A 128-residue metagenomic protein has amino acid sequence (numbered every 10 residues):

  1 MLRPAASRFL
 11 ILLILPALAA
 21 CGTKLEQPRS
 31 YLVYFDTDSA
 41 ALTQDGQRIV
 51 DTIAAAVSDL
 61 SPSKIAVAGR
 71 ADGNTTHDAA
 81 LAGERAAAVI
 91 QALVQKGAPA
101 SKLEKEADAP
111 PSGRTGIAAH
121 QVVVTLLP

Functional and structural regions predicted by a protein language model:
M1-C21: Sec-dependent bacterial lipoprotein signal peptides
L15-T37: Bacterial Sec signal peptide processing site at the extreme N-terminus
G22-T23, A100-P128: Periplasmic OmpA/Pal-like peptidoglycan-binding modules at the C-termini of bacterial envelope proteins
R29-Y31, S61-S63, V89, P99-K102 (+1 more regions): Envelope-exposed proteins and targeting segments
T37-S39, G46, G69-A71, R85 (+2 more regions): A mature extracytoplasmic/lumenal domain signature
D38-A68: Periplasmic peptidoglycan-binding/anchoring modules of Gram-negative envelope and division proteins
V50, V67, A82-K96: Cysteine-centered nucleophilic/redox motifs
A56-G83, L103-P111: Short, surface-exposed beta-strand segments enriched in small/polar/acidic residues
